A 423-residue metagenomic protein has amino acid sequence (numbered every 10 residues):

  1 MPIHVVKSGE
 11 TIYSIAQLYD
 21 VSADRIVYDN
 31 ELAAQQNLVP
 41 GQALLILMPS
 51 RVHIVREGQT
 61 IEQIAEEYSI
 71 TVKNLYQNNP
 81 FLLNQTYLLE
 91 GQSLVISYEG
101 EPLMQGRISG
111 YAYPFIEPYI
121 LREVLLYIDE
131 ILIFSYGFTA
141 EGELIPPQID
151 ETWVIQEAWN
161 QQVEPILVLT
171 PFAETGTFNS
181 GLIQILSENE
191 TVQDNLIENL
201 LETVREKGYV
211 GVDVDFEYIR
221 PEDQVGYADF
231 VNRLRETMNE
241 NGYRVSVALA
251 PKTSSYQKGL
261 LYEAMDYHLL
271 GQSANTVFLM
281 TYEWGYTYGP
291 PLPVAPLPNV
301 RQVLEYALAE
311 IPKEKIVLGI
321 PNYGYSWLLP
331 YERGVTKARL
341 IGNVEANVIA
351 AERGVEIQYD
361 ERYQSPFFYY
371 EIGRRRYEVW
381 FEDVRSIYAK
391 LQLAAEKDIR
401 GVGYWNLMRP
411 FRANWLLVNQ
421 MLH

Functional and structural regions predicted by a protein language model:
M1-Y19, Q42-S69: Primarily a LysM-type cell-wall glycan-binding module
L94, W153-T191, N199-K207, G211 (+2 more regions): Substrate-binding cleft and catalytic face of glycoside hydrolase catalytic domains, especially the flexible beta-alpha
E99-N195: Glycan-recognition patch characteristic of GH18 chitinases/ENGases and related GlcNAc/peptidoglycan-binding proteins
A112-Y127, E190-R205, G259-H268, E382-L393: Short, acidic/polar
I131, V214, V277, L318 (+2 more regions): Conserved, mostly hydrophobic/aromatic
L132, N195-G226, T276-P290: Active-site groove signature of glycoside hydrolases
A140-I149, V225-D229, R233-A350: Substrate-binding surface in catalytic domains of secreted glycosidases
V168-I183, N322-K390, M421-H423: Glycan-binding loop/region signatures in secreted carbohydrate-active enzymes
